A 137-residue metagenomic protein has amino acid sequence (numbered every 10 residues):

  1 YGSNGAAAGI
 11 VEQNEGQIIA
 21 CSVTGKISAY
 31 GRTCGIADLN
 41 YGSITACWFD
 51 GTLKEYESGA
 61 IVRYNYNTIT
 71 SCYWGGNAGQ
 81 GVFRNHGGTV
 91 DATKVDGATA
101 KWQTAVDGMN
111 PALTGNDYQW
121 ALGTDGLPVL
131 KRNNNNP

Functional and structural regions predicted by a protein language model:
Y1-P137: Predominantly extracellular beta-rich ligand-binding scaffolds that present long acidic/polar faces for carbohydrate
